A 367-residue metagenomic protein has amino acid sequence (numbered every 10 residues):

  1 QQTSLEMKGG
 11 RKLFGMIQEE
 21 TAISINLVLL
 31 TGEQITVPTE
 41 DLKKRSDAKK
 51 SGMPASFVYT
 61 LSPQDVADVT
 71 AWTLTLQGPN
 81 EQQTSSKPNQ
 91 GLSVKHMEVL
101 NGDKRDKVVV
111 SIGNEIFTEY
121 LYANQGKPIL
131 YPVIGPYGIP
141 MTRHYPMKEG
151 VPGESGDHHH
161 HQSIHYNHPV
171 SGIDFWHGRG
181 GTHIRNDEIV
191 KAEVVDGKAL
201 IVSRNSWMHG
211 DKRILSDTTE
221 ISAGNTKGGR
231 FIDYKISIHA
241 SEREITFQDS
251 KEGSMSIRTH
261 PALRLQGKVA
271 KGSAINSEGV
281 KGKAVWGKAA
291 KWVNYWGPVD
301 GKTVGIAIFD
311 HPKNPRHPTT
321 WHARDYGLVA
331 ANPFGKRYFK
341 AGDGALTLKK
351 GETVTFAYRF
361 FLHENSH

Functional and structural regions predicted by a protein language model:
T3-G9: A short beta-strand micro-motif
L5, I25-L29: SH3/SH3-like beta-barrel fold
R11-L13, E20-I23, E33-P38, S51-E81 (+1 more regions): C-terminal capping alpha-helices of c-type cytochrome domains
S86-H158, K235, P312: Beta-strand-rich N-terminal accessory domains
G113, Y120-Q125, I129-G135, N225-K271: Acidic (Asp/Glu-rich), glycine- and aromatic
S155-G228: Extended, loop-rich substrate-binding clefts of extracytoplasmic carbohydrate-active enzymes
E244, K251-T320: Active-site/ligand-binding surface loops and adjacent short beta/alpha elements that line catalytic pockets across
I308-H367: Beta-strand-rich recognition/accessory modules
